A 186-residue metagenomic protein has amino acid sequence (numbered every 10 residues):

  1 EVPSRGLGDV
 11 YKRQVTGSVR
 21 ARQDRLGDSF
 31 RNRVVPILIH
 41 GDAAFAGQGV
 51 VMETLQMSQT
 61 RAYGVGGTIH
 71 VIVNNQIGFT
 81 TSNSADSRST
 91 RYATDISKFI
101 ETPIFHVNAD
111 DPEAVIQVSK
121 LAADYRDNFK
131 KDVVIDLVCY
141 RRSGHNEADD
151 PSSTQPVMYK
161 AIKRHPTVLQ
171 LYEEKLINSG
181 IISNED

Functional and structural regions predicted by a protein language model:
E1-L7, Y11: Single conserved hydrophobic/aromatic residue that forms the stacking wall/gate of nucleotide- or nucleobase-binding
P3, A46, G64, G78-T80 (+6 more regions): Generic, ordered loop/turn and secondary-structure boundary motif
G6, I39, G47, R142 (+1 more regions): Short glycine/serine/threonine-biased micro-segments
D9-D95, P103-K130: Thiamine diphosphate
Y92-V115, H165-E185: Conserved thiamine diphosphate
A123-D127, E174, D186: Surface-exposed, charged/polar loop-rich segments that form substrate/cofactor-binding or regulatory interfaces
N128-I181: Glycine/aspartate-rich loop-and-adjacent alpha/beta segment that forms the canonical ThDP
